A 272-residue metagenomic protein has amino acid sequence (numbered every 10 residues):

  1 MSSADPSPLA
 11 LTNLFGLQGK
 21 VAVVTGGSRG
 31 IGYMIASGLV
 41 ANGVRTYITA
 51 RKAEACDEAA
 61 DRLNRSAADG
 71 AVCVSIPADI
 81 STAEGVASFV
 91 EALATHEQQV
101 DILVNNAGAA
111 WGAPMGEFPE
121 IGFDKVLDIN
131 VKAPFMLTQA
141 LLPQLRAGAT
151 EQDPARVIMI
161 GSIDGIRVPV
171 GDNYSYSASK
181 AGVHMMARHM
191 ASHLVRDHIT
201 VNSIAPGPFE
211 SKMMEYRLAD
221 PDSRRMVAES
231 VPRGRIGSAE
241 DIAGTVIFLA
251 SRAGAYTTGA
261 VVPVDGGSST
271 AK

Functional and structural regions predicted by a protein language model:
S2-N13, V246-I247, T258-K272: Short C-terminal tail/terminal secondary-structure segment of NAD(P)H-dependent dehydrogenase/reductase domains
V21, S28-G30: Conserved glycine-rich cofactor-binding loop
P114-M115, P119-L127, V227: Substrate-binding pocket helix/loop in short-chain dehydrogenase/reductase
T138, S179, A187: Active-site helix of classical SDR
P143, S192-H193, A255: Alpha-helical segment proximal to the catalytic Tyr-Lys
S162: Residue(s) in the substrate-gating loop at a strand-loop-helix junction that position the organic substrate next
V195, T200, T257-G259: Short, small/polar-rich loop/turn modules that mediate ligand/substrate recognition or access, typified
